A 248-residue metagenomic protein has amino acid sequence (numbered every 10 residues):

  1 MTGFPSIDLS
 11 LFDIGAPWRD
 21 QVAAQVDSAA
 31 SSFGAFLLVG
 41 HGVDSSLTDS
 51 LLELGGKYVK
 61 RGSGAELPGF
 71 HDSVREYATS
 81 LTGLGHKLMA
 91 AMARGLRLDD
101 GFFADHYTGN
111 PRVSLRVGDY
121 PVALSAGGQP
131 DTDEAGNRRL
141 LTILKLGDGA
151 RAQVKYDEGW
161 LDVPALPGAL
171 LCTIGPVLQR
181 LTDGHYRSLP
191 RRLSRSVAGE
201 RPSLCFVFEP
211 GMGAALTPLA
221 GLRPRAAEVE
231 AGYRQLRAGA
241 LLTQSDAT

Functional and structural regions predicted by a protein language model:
M1-G64, F70-T248: C-terminal flanking tails of non-heme Fe-dependent oxygenases
